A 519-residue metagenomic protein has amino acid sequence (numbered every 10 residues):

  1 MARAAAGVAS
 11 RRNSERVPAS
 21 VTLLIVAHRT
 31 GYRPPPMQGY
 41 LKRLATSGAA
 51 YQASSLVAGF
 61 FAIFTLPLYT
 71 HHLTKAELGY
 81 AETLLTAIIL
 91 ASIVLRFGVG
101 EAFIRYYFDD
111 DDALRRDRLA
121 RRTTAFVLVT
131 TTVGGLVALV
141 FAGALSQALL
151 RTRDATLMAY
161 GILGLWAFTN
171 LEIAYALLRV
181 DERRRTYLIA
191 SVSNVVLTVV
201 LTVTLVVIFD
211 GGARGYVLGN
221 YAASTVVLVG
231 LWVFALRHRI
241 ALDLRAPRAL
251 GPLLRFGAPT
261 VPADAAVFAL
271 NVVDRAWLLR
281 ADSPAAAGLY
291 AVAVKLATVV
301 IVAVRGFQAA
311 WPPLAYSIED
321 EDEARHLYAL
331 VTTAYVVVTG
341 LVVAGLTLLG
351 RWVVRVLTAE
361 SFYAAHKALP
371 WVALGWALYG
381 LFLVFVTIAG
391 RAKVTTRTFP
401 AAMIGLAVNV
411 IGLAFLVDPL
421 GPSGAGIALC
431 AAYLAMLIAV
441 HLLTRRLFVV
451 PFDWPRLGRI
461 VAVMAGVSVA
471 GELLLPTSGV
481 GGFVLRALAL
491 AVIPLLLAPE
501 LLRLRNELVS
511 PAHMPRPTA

Functional and structural regions predicted by a protein language model:
A2-I63, D117, R121, D154 (+3 more regions): N-terminal membrane topogenesis motif
V17, Y32-L44, R185, I189 (+6 more regions): Interhelical loop/hinge segments that connect adjacent transmembrane helices in multipass membrane
A27-R33, F60, G405-V408, P455-E507 (+1 more regions): Transmembrane alpha-helical segments of multi-pass transport proteins
Y40-E101, T131-L139, G164, N194-V199 (+3 more regions): Signature of the first transmembrane helix
Q52-T65, E82-D109, L165-I173, V227 (+5 more regions): Small-residue-rich midsections of specific transmembrane alpha-helices
I63-E77, S146-Q147, F268-V299, A310 (+3 more regions): Helix-terminus/linker motif at the lipid-water interface of multi-pass membrane proteins
Y106-F126, L289-M403: Specific pore-lining/lateral-gate transmembrane helices of multi-pass inner-membrane transport and insertion machines
A155-A159, L188-R237, F256, V294 (+3 more regions): Hydrophobic alpha-helical transmembrane segments
